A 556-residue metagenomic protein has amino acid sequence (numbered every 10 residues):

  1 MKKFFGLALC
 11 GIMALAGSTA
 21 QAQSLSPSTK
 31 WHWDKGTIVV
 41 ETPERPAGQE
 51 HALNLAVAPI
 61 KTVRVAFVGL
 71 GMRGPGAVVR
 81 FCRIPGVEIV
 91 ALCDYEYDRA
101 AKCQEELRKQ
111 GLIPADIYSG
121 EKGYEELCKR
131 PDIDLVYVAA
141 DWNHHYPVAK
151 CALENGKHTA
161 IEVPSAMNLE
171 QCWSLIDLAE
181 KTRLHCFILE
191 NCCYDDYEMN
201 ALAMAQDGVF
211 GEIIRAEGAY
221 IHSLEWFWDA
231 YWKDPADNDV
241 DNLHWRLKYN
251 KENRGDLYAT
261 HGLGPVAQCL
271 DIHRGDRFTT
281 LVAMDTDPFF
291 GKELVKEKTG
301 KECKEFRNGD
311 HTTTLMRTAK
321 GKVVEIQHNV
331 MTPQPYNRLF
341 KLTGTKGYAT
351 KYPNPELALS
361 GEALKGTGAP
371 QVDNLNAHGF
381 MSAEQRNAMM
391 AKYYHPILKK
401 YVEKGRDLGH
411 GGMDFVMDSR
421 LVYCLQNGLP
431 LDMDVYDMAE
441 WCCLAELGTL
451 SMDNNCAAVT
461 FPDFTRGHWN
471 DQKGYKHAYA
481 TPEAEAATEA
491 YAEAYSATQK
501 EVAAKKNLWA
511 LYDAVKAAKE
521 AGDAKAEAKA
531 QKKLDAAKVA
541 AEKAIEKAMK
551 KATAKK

Functional and structural regions predicted by a protein language model:
K2-A8: Sec-dependent signal peptide recognition, specifically the positively charged N-region followed immediately by
A14-Q21: C-terminal segment of classical bacterial N-terminal signal peptides
S24-Q110, A518: N-terminal Rossmann-like dinucleotide-binding module
S24-V39, P43-A47, P75-G76, A267 (+4 more regions): C-terminal helical cap and adjacent loop that interface with cofactors, partners, or active-site loops
I117-I133: A structured beta-alpha segment of the ubiquitous adenosine-cofactor-binding alpha/beta core
L135, D141-W142, Y146-Y194, G208: Beta-strand-loop-alpha-helix segment that lines the small-molecule cofactor/substrate pocket of alpha/beta enzymes
H185-F187, C192-F306, L421, N455: Predominantly a Rossmann-like dinucleotide-binding segment in NAD(P)-dependent oxidoreductases
I326-N337: Glycine-rich phosphate/pyrophosphate-binding beta-alpha loops
